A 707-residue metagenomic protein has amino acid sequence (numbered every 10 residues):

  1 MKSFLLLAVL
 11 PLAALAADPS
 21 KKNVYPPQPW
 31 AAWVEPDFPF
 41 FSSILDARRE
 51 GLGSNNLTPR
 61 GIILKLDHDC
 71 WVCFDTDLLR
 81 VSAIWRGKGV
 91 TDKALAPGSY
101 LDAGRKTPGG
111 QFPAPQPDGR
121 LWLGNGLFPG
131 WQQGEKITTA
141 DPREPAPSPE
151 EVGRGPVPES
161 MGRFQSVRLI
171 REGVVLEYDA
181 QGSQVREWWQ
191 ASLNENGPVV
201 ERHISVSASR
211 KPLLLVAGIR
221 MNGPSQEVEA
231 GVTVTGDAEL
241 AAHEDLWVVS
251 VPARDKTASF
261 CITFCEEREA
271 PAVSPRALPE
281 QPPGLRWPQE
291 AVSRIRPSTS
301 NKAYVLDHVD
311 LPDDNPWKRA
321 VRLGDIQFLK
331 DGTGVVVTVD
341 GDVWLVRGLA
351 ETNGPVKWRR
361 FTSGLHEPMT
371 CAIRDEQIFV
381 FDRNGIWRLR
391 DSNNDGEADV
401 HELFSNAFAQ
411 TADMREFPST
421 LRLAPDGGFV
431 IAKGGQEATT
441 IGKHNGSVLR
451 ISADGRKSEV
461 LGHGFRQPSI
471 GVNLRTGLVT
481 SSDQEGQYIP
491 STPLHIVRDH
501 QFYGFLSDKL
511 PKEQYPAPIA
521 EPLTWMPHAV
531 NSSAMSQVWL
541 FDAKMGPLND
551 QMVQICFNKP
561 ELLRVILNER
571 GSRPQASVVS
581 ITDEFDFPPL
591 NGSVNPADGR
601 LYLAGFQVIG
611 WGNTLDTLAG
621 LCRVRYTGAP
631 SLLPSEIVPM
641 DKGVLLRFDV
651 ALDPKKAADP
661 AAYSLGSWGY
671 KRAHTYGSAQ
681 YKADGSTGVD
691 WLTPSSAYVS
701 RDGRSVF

Functional and structural regions predicted by a protein language model:
A8-A16: Hydrophobic h-region of N-terminal signal peptides that target proteins for export in Gram-negative bacteria
A17-E201, G218: Beta-strand-rich N-terminal accessory domains
A17-T58, F260, C265-D307: N-terminal pre-domain segments of enzymes
Y178, V200-A208, V644-V650: Short, well-ordered beta-strand segments enriched in hydrophobic/aromatic residues
P198, S205-P224: Surface-exposed beta-strand/loop patches in extracellular or lumenal glycoproteins
M221-N222, V232-R286: Extended acidic/polar, glycine-enriched regions that form or flank non-catalytic beta-rich accessory modules
P275-S631, S635-L645: Beta-propeller domains with acidic blade repeats across secreted/periplasmic ectodomains and cytosolic WD/CNH propellers
R647, A651-A697: Short, surface-exposed alpha-helix to beta-strand junction/turn motifs within ectodomains of secreted and cell-envelope
